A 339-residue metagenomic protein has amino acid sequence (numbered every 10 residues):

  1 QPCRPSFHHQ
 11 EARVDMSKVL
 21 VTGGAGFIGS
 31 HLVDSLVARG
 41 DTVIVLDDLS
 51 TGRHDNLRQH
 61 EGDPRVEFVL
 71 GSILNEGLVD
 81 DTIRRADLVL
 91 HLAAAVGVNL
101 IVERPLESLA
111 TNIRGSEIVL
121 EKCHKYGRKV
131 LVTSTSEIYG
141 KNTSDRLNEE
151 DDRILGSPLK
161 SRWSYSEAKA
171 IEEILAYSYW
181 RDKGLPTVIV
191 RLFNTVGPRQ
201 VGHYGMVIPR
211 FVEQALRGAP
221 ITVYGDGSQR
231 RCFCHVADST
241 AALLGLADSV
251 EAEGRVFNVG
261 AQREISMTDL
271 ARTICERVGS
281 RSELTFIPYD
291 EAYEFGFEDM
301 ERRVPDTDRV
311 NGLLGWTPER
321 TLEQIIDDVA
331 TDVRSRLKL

Functional and structural regions predicted by a protein language model:
F7, A12-F193, A237, V329-D332: N-terminal Rossmann-like NAD(P)+-binding domain of SDR-like oxidoreductases, especially those catalyzing
S17-K18, R320-L339: Amphipathic terminal alpha-helices
G52, L74, E103, T111-R114 (+6 more regions): Residue-level signal for the nucleotide or nucleotide-sugar donor/cofactor binding architecture
P64-V66, E149-G156, K183-G184, F211-V223 (+2 more regions): A short C-terminal helix-loop "cap" of Rossmann-like NAD(P)-dependent dehydrogenase/epimerase domains
T143, A170, P186, T195-P209 (+7 more regions): Glycine/proline-rich active-site loop of Rossmann-fold NAD(P)-dependent oxidoreductases
D226, G254-F257, T268-A271, G279-R302: C-terminal "lid/loop" region of Rossmann-like NAD(P)-dependent oxidoreductases
S239, L243, V259, L270 (+2 more regions): Non-catalytic, hydrophobic alpha-helical segments
